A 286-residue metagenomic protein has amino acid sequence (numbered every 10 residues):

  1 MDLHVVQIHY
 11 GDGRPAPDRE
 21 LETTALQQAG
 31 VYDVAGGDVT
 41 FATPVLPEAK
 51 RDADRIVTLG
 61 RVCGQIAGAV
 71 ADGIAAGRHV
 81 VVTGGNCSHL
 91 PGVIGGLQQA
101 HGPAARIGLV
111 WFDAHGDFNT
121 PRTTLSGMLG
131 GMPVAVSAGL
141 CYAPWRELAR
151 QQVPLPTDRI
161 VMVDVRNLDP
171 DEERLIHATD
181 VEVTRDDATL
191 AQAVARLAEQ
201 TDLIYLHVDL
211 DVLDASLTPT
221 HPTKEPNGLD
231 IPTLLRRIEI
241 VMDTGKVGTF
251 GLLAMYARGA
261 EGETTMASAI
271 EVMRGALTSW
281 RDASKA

Functional and structural regions predicted by a protein language model:
D2-V81, H89, V93, A100-A104 (+2 more regions): Catalytic cores of soluble, metal-dependent hydrolases
Y10, T83, V163-R166: Structural motif
H79-R150, T244-G248: Active-site histidine-anchored catalytic micro-motif
F112, V163, L253: Conserved residues at the C-terminal ends of beta-strands
G116, N167, L210-V212: Short, glycine/acidic-enriched loop or turn micro-motifs at the edges of active sites
N119, L168-P170, A257-G259: Active-site environment of divalent metal-dependent phosphoester hydrolases
G127-T157, V161-P170, V183-A191: Active-site glycine-rich loop that binds ribose-phosphate moieties when present
